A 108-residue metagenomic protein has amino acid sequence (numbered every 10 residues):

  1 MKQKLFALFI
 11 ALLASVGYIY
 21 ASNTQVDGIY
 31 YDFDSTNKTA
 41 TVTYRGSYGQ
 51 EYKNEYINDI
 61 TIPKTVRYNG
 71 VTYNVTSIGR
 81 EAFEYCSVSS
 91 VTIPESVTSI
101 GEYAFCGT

Functional and structural regions predicted by a protein language model:
M1-A7: Positively charged n-region of N-terminal signal peptides that target proteins for export
A7-V16: Bacterial N-terminal signal peptides
I19-G28: Boundary at the C-terminal end of the N-terminal hydrophobic targeting segment
I29-F33: Short amphipathic beta-strand and strand-loop transition segments with alternating hydrophobic
T36-Y56: Secondary-structure transition/turn motif
N37, E55-S77, Y85-S99, G107-T108: Structural signature of tandem-repeat unit edges
